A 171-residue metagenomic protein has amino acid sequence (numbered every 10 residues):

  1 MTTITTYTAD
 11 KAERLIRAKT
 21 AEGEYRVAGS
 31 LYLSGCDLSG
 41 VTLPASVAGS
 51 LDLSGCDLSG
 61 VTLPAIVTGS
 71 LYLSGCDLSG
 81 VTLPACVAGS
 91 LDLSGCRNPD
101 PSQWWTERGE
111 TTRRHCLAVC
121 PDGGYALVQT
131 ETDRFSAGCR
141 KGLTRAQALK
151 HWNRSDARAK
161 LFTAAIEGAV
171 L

Functional and structural regions predicted by a protein language model:
M1-I16, G124-L171: Terminal amphipathic alpha-helical/low-complexity segments used for targeting or macromolecular assembly
M1-S39, D52: Extended, small-residue-rich solenoid/repeat segments and analogous flexible loops that form exposed scaffolds
D10-E13, K19-E22, G29, S46-G49 (+5 more regions): Intrinsic disorder/low-complexity segments
R17-Y25, L38-A45, L58-A65, L78-A85 (+1 more regions): Short, T/G/N/S-enriched strand-turn elements that build extracellular solenoid repeat scaffolds
K19-A21, A28, S46, E110 (+3 more regions): Small/flexible residues
L31-D37, V47-D57, V67-D77, V87-P99: Concave beta-strand-loop units of leucine-rich repeat
L83-G123, Q129-R134, R140-A146, H151: Leucine-rich solenoid repeat scaffolds
